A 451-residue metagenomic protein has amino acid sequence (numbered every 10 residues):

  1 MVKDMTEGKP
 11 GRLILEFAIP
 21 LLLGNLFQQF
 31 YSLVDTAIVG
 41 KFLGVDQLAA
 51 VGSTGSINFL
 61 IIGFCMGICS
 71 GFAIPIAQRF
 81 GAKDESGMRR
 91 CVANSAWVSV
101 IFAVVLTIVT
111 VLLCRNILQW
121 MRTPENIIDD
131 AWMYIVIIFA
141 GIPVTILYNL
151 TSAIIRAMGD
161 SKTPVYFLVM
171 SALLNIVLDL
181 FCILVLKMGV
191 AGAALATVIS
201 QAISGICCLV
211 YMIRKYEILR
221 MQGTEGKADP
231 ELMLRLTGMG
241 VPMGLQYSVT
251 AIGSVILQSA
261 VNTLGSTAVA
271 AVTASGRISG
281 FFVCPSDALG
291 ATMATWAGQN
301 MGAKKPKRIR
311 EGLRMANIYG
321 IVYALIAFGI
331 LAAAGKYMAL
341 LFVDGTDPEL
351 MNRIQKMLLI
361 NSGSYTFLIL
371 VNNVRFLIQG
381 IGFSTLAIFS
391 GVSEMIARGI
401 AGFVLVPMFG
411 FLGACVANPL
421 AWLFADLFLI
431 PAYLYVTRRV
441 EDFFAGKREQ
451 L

Functional and structural regions predicted by a protein language model:
M1-A18, I76-G141, V185-V241, A297-S364 (+1 more regions): Short alpha-helical transmembrane segments in multi-pass integral membrane proteins
M5-F42, S56-G71, P75, V100-T107 (+4 more regions): N-terminal transmembrane alpha-helices
E16-D35, I137, Y148, S171 (+5 more regions): Transmembrane helical elements of multi-pass membrane transporters/channels
Q28, S32-V39, I62-C69, A73 (+18 more regions): Alpha-helical transmembrane segments and their lipid-water interface positions in multi-pass membrane proteins
F30-A49, L118-E125, F181-M188, S248-R277 (+5 more regions): Helix-terminus/linker motif at the lipid-water interface of multi-pass membrane proteins
V39-F59, E125-D130, V190-A191, L232-M239 (+5 more regions): Interfacial/gating helices of multi-pass transporter permease domains
L48-I108, T145-P164, V269-G335, L368-G382 (+1 more regions): Small-residue-rich hydrophobic transmembrane alpha-helices
C69, I137-R156, P164-A172, A193-C208 (+4 more regions): Short runs within selected transmembrane alpha-helices of multi-pass transporters and secretion channels
